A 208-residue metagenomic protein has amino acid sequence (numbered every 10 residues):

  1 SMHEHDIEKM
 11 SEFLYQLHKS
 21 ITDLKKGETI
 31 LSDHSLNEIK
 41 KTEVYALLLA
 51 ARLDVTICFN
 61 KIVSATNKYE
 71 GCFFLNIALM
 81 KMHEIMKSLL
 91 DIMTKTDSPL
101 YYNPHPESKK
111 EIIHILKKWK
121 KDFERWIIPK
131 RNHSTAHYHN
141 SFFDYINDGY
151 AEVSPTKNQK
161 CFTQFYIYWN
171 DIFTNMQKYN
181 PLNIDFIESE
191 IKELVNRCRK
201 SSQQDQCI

Functional and structural regions predicted by a protein language model:
S1-W126, I146-I208: Amphipathic alpha-helical interface segments
P129-A136: Long, charged low-complexity segments
H139: Carbohydrate-active enzymes and regulators
